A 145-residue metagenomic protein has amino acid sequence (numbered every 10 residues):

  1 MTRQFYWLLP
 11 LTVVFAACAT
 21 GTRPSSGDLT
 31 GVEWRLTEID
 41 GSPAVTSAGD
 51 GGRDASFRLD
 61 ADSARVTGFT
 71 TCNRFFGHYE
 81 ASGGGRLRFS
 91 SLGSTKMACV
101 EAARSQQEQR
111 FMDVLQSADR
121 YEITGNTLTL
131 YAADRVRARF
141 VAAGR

Functional and structural regions predicted by a protein language model:
M1-L8: Bacterial N-terminal signal peptides that target proteins for export
P10, A16-R145: Lipid interaction determinants
